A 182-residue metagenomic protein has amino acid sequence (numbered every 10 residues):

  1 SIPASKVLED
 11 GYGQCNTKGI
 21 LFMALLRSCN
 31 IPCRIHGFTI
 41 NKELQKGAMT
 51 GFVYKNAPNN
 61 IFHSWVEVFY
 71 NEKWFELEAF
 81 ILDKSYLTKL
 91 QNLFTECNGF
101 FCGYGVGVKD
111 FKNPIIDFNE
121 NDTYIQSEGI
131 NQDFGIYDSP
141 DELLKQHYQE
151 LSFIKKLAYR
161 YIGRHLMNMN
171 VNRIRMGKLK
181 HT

Functional and structural regions predicted by a protein language model:
S1-I61: Active-site neighborhood of thiol-dependent amide/isopeptide-bond enzymes
I40-T182: His-Asp-centered catalytic microenvironments across diverse enzyme cores, prominently the transglutaminase-like
